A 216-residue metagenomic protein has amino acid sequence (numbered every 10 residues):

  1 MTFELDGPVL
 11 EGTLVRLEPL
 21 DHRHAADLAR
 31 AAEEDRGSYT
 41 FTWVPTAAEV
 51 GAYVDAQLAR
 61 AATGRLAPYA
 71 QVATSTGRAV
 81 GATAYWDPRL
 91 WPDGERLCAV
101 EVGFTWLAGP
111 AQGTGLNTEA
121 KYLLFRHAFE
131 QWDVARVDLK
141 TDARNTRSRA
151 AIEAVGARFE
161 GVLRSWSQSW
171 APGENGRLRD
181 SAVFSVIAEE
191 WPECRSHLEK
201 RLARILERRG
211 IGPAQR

Functional and structural regions predicted by a protein language model:
M1-L116, H127, Q131, W166-S167 (+1 more regions): GNAT-family acyltransferases
E101, R136-D138, R147, A154: Amphipathic alpha-helical recognition patches that constitute DNA-binding helices
L107, L139-R149: Conserved beta-strand-loop-alpha-helix junction that forms the acyl-donor binding cleft
E130-K140: Conserved GNAT acetyl-CoA-binding A-motif
D138-L139, V162-W166: RNase H-like polynucleotidyl transferase catalytic core
N145-G161: Conserved active-site alpha-helix within GNAT-family acetyltransferase domains
